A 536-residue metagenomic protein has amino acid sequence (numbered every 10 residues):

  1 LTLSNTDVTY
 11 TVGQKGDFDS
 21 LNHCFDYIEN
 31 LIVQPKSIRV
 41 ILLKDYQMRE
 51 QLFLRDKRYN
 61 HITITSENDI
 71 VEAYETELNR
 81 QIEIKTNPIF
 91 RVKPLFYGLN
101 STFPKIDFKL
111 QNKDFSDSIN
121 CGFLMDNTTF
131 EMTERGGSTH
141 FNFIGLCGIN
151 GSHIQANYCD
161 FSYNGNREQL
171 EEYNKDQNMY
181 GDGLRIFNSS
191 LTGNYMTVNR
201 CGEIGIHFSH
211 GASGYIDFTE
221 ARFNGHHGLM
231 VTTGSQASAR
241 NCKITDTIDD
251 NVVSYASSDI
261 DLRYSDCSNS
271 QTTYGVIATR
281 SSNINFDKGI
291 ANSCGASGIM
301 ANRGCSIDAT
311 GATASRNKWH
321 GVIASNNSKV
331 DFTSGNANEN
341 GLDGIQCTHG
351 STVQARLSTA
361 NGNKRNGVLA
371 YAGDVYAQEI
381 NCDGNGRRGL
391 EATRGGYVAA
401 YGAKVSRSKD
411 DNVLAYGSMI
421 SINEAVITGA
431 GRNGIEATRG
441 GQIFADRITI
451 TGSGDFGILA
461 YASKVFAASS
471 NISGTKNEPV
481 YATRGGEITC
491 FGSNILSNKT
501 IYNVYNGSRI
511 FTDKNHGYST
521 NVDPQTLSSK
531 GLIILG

Functional and structural regions predicted by a protein language model:
L1-N5, G16-F18, N30, I510-G536: Extracellular/surface-exposed low-complexity segments
L1-Y27, K44-D45: Right-handed parallel beta-helix/beta-solenoid
D7, T192, S238, T245 (+17 more regions): Intrinsically disordered, low-complexity serine/threonine-rich segments
K15-F18, N22, V33-I62, S66-I82 (+4 more regions): N-terminal extracellular ligand-recognition/capping segment immediately after the signal peptide
D26, Q51, T76-Y97, T102-F123 (+17 more regions): Extracellular beta-strand/beta-solenoid scaffold signature
L43-F53, S152-H153, L184-Y195: A short, hydrophobic secondary-structure junction motif
T63-S66, R91-V92, F96-G98, F103-K105 (+19 more regions): All-beta strand scaffolds that present successive hydrophobic residues in beta-strands
